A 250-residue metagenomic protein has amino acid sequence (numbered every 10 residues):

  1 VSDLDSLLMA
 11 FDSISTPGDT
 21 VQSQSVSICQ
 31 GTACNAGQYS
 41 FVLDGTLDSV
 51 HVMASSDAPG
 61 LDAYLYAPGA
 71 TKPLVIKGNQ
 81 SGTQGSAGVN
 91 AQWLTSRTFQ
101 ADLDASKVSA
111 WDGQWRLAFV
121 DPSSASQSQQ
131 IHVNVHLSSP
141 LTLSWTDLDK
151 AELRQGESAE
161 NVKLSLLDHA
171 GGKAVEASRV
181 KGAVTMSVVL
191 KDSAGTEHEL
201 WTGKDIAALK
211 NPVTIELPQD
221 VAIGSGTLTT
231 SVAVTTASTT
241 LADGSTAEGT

Functional and structural regions predicted by a protein language model:
V1-A36: C-terminal helix of von Willebrand factor
T32-Q80: Acidic, Ser/Thr/Pro-rich low-complexity intrinsically disordered segments
F41-G45, A151-A159: Short, solvent-exposed loop/linker segments at the N-terminal edge of repeated beta-sheet extracellular domains
Y66, A170-G203: Short flexible loop/turn segments that cap and initiate beta-strands
L74-N134, A151-R154, A208-V221: Noncatalytic accessory or regulatory domains flanking protease catalytic cores in secreted, cell-surface, and selected
D112-S123, I223-S245: Short, aromatic- and glycine-rich surface loops/edge beta-strands on solvent-exposed regions
H132-T142, S238-T250: Short beta-strand elements
E157-K173, S231: Beta-strand-rich structural segments
